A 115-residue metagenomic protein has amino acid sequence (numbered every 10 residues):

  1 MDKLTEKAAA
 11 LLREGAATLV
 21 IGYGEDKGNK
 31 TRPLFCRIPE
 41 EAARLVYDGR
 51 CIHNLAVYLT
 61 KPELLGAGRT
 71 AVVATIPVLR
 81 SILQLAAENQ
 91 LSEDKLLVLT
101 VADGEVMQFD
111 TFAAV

Functional and structural regions predicted by a protein language model:
M1-V115: Iron-sulfur-associated redox domains of electron-transfer enzymes in respiratory and anaerobic energy metabolism
